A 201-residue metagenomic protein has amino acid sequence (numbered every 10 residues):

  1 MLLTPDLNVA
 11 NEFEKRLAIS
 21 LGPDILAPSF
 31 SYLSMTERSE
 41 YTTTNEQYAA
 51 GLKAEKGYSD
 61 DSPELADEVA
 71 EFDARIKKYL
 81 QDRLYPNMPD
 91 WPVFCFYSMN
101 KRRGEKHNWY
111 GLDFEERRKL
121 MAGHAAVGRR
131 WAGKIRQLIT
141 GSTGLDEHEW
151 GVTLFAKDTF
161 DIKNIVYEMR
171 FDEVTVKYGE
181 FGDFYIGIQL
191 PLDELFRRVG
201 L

Functional and structural regions predicted by a protein language model:
M1-N8, F13-E14, E46, F94-M99 (+2 more regions): Short, well-ordered beta-strand segments in beta-rich or mixed alpha/beta enzyme and ligand-binding folds
M1-P89: Hydrophobic, ordered structural segments
K15, I19-P23, A126-R129, Y167-V174: Short, intrinsically disordered, mixed-charge
L26-S39, G123-E149, I165, V176-P191: Short, glycine- and small/hydrophobic-rich beta-strand elements in well-ordered beta-sheets
R83-N87, K106-F114: Short, surface-exposed loop/turn motifs that are enriched in glycine and acidic residues and include a nearby proline
V93-W109: Short glycine-/aliphatic-rich beta-strand segments at the starts of folded cytosolic domains
G111-K134, R170: Short amphipathic alpha-helical segments
T153-L201: C-terminal structured interaction module
